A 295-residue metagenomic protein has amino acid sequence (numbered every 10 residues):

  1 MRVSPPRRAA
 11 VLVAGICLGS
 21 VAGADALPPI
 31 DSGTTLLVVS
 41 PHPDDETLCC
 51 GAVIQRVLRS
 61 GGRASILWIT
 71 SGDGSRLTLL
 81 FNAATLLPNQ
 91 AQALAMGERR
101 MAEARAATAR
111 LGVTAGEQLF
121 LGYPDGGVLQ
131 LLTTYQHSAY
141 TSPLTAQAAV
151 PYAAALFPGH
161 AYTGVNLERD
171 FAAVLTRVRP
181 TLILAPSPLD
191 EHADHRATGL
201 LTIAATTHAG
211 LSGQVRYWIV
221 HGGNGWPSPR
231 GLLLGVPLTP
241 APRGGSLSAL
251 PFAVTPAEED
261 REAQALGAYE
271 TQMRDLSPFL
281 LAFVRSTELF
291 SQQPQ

Functional and structural regions predicted by a protein language model:
M1-A10: Bacterial N-terminal signal peptides that target proteins for export
A9-G19: Bacterial N-terminal signal peptides
G23-V178, I203-Y217, H221, P240-A241 (+5 more regions): Active-site rim/loop-helix segments in enzyme catalytic domains that contact anionic ligands
F171-D190, H195-T198: Proline-aspartate-enriched helix->loop->beta-strand connector
H195-T198, T202, P227-L233: Histidine/acidic-residue-rich catalytic or RNA/ligand-binding cores of hydrolases and nuclease-related proteins
L234-P240: Extended, low-complexity intrinsically disordered regions enriched in serine/proline/glycine/threonine
A253-V254: Electron-transfer interface patches adjacent to heme c in soluble/periplasmic c-type cytochromes and di-/multiheme
G267-Q295: C-terminal and late-domain segments of enzyme folds
